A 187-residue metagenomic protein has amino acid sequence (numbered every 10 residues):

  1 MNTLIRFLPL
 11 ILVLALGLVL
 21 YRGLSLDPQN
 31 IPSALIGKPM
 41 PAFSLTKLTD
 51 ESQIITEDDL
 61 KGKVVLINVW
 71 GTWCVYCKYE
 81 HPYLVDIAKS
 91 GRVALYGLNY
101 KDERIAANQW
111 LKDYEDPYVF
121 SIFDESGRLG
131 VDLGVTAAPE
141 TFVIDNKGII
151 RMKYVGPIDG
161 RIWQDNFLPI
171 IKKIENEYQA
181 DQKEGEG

Functional and structural regions predicted by a protein language model:
M1-T46, E184-G187: N-terminal targeting signals for export/organelle localization
R6, K112-P117, D124-E175, D181-G187: Thiol/disulfide oxidoreductase modules built on the thioredoxin-like
P41, W70, Y96: Conserved Rossmann-like nucleotide-binding pocket used by diverse enzymes that bind dinucleotide cofactors
F43-L66: A short beta-strand-turn-helix
K63-V65, V69-W73, A137: Short pre-active-site segment immediately N-terminal to redox-active cysteine/selenocysteine motifs in thiol-based
L66-I67, L95, T141: Hydrophobic beta-strand anchors of alpha/beta hydrolase catalytic cores
W70-W73, W110, W163: Signature tryptophan residues that serve as conserved aromatic anchors
K78-E115, E125-D132, E184-E186: Structural microenvironment flanking redox-active thiols in thiol-disulfide oxidoreductases
